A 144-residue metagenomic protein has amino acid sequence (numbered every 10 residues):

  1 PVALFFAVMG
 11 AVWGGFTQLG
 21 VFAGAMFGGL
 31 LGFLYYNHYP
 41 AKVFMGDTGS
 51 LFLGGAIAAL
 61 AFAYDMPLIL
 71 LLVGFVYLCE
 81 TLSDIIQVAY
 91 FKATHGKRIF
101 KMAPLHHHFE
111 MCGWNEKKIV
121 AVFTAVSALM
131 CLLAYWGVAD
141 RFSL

Functional and structural regions predicted by a protein language model:
P1-L144: Alpha-helical transmembrane segments
